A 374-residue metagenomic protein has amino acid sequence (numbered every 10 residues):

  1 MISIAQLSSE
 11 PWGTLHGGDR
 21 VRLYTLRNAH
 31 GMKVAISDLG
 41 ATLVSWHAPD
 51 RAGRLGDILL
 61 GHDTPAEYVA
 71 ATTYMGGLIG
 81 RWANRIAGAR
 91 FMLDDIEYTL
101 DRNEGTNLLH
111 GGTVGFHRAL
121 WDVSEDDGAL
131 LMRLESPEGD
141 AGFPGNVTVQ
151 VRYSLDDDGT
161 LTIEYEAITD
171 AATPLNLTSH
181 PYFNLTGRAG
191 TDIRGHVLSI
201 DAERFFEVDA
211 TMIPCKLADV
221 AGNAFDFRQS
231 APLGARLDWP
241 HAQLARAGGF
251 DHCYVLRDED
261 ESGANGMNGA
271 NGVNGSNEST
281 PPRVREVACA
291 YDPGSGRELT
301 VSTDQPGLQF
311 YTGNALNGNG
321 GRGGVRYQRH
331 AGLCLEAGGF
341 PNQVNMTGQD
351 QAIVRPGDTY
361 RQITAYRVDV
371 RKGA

Functional and structural regions predicted by a protein language model:
M1-A374: An exposed, glycine/acidic-rich loop-and-rim segment of catalytic or binding clefts
